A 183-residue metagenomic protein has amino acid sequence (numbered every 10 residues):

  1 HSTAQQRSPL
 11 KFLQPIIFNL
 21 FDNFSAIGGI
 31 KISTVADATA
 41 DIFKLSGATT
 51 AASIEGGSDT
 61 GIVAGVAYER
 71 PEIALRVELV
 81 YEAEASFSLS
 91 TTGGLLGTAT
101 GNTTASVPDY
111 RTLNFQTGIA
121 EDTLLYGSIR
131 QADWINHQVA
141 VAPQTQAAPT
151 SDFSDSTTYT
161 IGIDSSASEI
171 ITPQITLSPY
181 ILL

Functional and structural regions predicted by a protein language model:
H1-L183: Outer-membrane beta-barrel porins/channels
